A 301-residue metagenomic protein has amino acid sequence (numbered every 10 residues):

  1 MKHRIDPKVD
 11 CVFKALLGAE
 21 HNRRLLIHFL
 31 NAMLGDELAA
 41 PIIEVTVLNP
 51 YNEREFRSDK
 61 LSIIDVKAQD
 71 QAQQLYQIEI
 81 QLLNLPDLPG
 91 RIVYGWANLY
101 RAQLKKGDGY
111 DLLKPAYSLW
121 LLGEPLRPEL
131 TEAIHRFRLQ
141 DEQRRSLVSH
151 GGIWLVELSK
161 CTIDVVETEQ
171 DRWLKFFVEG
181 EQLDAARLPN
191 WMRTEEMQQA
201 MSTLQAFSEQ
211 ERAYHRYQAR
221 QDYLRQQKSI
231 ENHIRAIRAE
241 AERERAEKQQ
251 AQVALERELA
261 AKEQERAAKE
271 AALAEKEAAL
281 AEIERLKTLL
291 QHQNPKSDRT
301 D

Functional and structural regions predicted by a protein language model:
M1-E211: Conserved single-residue anchors adjacent to enzymatic active/cofactor-binding motifs
Y76-Q81, V178-D301: Short, charged alpha-helical interaction segments and adjacent helix-coil junctions
